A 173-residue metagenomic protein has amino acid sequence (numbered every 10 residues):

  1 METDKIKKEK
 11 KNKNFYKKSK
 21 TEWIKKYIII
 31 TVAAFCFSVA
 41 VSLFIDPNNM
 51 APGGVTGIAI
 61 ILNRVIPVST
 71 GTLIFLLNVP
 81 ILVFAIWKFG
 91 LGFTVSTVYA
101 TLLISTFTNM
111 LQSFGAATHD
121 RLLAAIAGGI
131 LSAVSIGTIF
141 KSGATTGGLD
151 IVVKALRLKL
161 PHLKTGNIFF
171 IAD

Functional and structural regions predicted by a protein language model:
E2-D173: Core subunits and conserved enzymes of cellular information-processing and envelope-translocation systems across
